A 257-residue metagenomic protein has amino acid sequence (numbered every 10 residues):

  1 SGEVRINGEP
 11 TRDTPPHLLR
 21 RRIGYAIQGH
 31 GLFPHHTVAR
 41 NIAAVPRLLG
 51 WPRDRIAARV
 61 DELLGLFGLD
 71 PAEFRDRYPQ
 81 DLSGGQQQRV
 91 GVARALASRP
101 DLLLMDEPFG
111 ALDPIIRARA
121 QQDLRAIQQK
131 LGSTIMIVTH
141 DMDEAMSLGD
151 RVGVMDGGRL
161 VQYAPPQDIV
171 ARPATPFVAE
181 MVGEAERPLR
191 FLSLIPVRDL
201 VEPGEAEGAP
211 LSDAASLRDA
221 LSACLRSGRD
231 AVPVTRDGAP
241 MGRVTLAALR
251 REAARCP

Functional and structural regions predicted by a protein language model:
S1-E9: Conserved ABC transporter NBD signature motif
P10-G24, L48, R172-P173: ABC ATPase NBD coupling module
R47, D54-E73: Conserved ABC ATPase "signature" region
R99: Conserved catalytic motifs of ABC-family nucleotide-binding domains
L103-D106: Catalytic Walker B motif of ABC-type/P-loop ATPase nucleotide-binding domains
Y163-A164, R172, R243: ABC ATPase "signature
